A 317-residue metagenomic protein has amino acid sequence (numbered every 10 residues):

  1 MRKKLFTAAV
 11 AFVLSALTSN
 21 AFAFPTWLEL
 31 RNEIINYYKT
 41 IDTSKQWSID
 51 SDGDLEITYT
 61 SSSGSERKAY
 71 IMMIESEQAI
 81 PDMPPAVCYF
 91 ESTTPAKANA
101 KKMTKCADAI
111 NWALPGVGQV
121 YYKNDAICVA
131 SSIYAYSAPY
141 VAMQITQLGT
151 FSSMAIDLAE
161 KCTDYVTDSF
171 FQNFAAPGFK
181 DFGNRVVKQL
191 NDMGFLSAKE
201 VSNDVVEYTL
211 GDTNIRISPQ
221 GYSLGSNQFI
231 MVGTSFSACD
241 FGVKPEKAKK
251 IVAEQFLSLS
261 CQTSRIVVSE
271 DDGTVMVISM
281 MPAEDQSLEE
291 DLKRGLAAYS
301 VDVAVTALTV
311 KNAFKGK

Functional and structural regions predicted by a protein language model:
M1-A9: Bacterial N-terminal signal peptides that target proteins for export
A9-A11, A21: Cleavable N-terminal signal peptides
A16-T18: N-terminal signal peptide c-region/cleavage motif recognized by signal peptidases
N20-K68, W112-K123, E160-S218, C261-T263 (+1 more regions): Charge-rich, low-complexity N-terminal segments
P25, P84-A130, M231-M280, K317: Short, internal acidic amphipathic alpha-helical interface segments that mediate docking to partner proteins
S65-A96, I215-G242: A short acidic-to-branched-hydrophobic micro-motif
G116-A159, S260-D302, A307: A short, solvent-exposed beta-edge/loop patch
D157-S169, A304-K317: Flexible helix-coil linker/hinge segments at domain or subdomain boundaries
